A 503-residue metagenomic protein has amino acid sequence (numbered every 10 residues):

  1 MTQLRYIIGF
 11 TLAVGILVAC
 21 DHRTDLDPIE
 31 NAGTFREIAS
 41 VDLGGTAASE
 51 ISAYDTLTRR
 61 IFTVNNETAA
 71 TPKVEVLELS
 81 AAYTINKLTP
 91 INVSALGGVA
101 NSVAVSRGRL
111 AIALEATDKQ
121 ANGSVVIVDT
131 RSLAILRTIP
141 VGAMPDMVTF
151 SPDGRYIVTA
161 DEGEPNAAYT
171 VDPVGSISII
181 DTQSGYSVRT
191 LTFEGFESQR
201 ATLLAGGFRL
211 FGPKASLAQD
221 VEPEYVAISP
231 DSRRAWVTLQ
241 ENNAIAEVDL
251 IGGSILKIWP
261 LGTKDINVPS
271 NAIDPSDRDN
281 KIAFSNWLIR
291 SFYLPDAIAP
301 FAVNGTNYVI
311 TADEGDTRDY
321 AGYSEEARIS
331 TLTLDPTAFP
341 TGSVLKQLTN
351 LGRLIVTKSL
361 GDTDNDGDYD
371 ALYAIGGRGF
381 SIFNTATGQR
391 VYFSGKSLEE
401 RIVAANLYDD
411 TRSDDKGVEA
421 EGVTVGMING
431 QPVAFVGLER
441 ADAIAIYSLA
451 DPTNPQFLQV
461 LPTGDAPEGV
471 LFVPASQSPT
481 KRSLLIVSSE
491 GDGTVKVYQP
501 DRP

Functional and structural regions predicted by a protein language model:
M1-I8: Bacterial N-terminal signal peptides that target proteins for export
F10-T11, A32: Low-complexity, intrinsically disordered regions enriched in charged/polar residues
A13-V14, P455: Processing junctions and N-termini across compartments
I16-A19: C-terminal motif of bacterial Sec signal peptides marking the signal peptidase cleavage site
H22-P503: Beta-sheet-rich non-transmembrane sensory/scaffold domains
